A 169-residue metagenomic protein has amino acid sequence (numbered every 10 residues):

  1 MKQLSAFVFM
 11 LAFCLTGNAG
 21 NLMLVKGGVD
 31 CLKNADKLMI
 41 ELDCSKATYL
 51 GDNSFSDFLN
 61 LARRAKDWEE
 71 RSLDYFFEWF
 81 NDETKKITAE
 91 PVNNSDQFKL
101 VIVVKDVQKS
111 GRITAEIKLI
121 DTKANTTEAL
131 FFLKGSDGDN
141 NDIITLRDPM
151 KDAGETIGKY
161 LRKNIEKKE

Functional and structural regions predicted by a protein language model:
M1-V25: Bacterial Sec-dependent N-terminal signal peptides
A19-D74, R162-E169: A structural "domain/chain start" motif
G20-A35, T126-E169: C-terminal/domain-edge helix-coil "capping" segments
M23-V25, T84-T88: N-terminal post-signal-peptidase region of extra-cytosolic proteins
L42-K46, F80, T84, V104-D106: Generic secondary-structure microfeatures
E69, L73-N81, I117, G154 (+1 more regions): Extracytoplasmic/secreted envelope proteins and their assembly/folding machinery, especially bacterial periplasmic
K86-I144: Surface-exposed short loop/turn segments
